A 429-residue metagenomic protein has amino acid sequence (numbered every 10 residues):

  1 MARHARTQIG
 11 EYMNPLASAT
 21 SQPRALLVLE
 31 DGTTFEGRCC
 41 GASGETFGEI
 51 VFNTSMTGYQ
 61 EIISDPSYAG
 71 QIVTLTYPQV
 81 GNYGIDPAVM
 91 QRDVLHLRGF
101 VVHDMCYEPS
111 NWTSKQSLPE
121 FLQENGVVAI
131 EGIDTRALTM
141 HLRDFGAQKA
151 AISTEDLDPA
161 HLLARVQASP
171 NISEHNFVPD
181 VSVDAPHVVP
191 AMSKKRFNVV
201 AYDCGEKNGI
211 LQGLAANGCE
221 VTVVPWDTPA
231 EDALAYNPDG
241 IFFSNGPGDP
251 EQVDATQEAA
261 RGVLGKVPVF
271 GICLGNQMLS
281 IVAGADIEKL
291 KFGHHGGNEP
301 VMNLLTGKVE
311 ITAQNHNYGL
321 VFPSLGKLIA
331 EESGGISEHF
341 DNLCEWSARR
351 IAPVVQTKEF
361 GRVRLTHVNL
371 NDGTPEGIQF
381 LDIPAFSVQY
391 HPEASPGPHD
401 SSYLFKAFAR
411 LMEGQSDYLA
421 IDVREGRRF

Functional and structural regions predicted by a protein language model:
R3-D227, E231, A235-Y236, P250 (+3 more regions): RNA-binding accessory domains that recognize and position tRNA/RNA substrates
L26-L27, P300-M302, G377: Residue-level detector of beta-strand face positions
V128, N198, P268-F270, D286 (+1 more regions): Proline-centered loop/turn at the N-terminus of a beta-strand
R196-V200, E220, P268, I311 (+1 more regions): Residues that mark the start of a beta-strand
G240, S244-L325, P398-D400, L404-A407 (+1 more regions): Cysteine-nucleophile active-site neighborhood
K308-I383, R428-F429: Catalytic beta-strand/loop cores that center a nucleophilic Ser/Cys/Thr and support acyl-enzyme chemistry
P384-Y390: Short FAD-binding loop at a beta-strand-to-alpha-helix junction that anchors the flavin cofactor in diverse
